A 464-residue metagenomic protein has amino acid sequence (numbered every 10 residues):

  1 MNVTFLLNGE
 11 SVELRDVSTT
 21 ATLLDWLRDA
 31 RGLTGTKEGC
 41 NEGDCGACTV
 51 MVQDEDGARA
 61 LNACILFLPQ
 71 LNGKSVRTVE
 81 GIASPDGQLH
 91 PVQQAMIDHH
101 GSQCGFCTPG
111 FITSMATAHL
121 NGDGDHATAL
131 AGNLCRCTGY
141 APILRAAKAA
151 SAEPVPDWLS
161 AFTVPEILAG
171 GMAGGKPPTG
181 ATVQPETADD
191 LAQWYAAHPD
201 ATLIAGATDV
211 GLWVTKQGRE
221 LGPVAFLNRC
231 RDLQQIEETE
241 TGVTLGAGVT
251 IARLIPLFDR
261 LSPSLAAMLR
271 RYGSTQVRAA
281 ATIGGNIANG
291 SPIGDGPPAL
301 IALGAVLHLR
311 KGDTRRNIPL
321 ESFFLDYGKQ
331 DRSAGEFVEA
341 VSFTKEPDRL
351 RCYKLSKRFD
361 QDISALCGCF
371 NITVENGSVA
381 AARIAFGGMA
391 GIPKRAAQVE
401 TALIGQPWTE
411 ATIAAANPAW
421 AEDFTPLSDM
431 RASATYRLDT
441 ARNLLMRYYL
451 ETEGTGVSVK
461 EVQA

Functional and structural regions predicted by a protein language model:
N2, E42-C45, G101-C104, A131-L134: Residues immediately within or flanking Cys/His clusters that coordinate Zn2+ in small zinc-binding modules
L6, S11, V50-D56, A60-A63 (+5 more regions): C-terminal structural segment of proteins
E10-T19: Short, contiguous acidic and Ser/Thr-rich linear segments
T19-V50: A basic, amphipathic helix-loop patch mediating RNA/tRNA/ribosome contacts
C40, C45-A47, G57-L68: Acidic (E/D-rich), amphipathic helical modules within compact regulatory domains
L71-R77: Ligand-binding loop in jelly-roll beta-barrel domains
T78-A83: Glycine/small-residue-rich loop that forms an oxyanion/phosphate-binding "nest" at active or ligand-binding sites
